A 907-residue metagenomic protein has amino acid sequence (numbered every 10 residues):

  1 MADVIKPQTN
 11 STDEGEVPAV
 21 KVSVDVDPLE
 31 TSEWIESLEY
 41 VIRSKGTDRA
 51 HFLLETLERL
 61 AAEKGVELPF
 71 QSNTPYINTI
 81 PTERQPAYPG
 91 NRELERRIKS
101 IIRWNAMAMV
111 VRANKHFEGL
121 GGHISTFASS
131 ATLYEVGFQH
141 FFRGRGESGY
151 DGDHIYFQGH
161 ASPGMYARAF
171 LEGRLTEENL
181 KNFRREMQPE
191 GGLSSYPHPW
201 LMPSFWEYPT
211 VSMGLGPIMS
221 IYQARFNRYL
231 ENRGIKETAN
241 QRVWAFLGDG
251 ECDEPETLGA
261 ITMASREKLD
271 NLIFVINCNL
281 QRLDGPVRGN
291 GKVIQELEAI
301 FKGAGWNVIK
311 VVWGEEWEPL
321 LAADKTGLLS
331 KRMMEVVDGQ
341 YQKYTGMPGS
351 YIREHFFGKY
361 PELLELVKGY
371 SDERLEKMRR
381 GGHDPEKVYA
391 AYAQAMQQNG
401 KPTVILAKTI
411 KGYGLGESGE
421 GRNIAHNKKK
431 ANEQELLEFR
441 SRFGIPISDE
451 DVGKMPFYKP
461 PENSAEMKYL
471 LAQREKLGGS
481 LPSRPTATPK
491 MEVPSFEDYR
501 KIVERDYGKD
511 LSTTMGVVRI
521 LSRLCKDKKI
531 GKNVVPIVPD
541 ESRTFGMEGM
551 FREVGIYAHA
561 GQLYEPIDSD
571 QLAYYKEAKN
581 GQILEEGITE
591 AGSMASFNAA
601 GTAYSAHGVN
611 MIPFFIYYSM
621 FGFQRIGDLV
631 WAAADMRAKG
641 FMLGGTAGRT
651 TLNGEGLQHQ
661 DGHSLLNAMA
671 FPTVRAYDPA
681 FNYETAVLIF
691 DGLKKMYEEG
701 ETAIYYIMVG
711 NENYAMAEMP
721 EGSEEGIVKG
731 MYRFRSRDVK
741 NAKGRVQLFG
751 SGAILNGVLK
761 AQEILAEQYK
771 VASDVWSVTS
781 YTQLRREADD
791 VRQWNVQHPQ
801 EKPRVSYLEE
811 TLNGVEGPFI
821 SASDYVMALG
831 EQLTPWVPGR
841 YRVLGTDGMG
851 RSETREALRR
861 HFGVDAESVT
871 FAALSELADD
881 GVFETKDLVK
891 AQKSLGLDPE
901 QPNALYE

Functional and structural regions predicted by a protein language model:
A2-E172, F439, L511-G531, V538: N-terminal amphipathic, basic-rich helices that act as targeting or association modules
A2-I5, R185-P209, L215, Y229-N240 (+7 more regions): Thiamine diphosphate
A19-V20, S37-Y40, A87-E95, A113-G122 (+14 more regions): Glycine- and acidic
S37, V41, T56-L60, I101-A108 (+23 more regions): Generic, well-ordered alpha-helical scaffold segments in large soluble proteins
R84-Q85, G90-I102, A106-H116, H123-E267 (+7 more regions): Cofactor-binding active-site loop characterized by glycine-rich and histidine/acidic residues
Q85-A106, F127, F142-G146, D153 (+10 more regions): Non-catalytic terminal/interface segments that mediate subunit docking, oligomerization, and allosteric communication
A245-F246, C252, D628-R649, G654: A structural-propensity feature for long, helix-poor, extended segments
A245-F246, F274, I537, L643 (+2 more regions): Residue-level marker for buried hydrophobic side chains located in beta-strands that build the well-ordered beta-sheet
